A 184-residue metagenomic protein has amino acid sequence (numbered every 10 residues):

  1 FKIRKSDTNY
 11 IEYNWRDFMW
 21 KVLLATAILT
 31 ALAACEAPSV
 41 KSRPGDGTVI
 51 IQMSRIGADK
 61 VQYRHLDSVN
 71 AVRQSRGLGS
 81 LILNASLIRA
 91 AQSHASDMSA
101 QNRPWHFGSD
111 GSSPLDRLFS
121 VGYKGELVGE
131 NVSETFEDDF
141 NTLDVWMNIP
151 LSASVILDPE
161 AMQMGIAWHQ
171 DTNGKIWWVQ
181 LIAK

Functional and structural regions predicted by a protein language model:
R4-A33: Sec-dependent bacterial lipoprotein signal peptides
L29-M53: Bacterial Sec signal peptide processing site at the extreme N-terminus
R43-P44, I88-E137, I156: Short, surface-exposed glycine/acidic/tryptophan-bearing loops
T48-V49, Y63, N131, A183-K184: Well-structured core secondary-structure elements of compact alpha/beta domains
M53, G57-L115: Short, well-ordered surface patches within globular domains
K60, L78, S86, L127 (+2 more regions): Extracytoplasmic
S133-K184: Disulfide-stabilized extracellular recognition modules
